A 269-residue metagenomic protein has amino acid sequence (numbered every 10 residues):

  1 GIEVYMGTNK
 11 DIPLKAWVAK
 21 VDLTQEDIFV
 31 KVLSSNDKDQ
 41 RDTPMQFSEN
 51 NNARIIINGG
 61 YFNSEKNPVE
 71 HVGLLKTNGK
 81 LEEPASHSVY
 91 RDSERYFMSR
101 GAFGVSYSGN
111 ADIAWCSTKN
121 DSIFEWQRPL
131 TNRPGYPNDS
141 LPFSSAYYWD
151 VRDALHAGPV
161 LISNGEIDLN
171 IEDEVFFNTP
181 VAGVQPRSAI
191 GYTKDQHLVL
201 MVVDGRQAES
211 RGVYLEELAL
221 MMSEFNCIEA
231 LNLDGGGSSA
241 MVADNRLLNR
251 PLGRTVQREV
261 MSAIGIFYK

Functional and structural regions predicted by a protein language model:
G1-K119: Zymogen propeptides
P13-V18, R100, H156-G158, Q185-A189 (+1 more regions): Short glycine-rich loop/turn motifs
D22-Q25, E65, G104-N110, N120 (+4 more regions): Short acidic-glycine loop/turn motifs at beta-strand connectors
Q40-D42, S122-R128, P180-V181, E209-L215: A short, polar/proline- and glycine-enriched secondary-structure boundary/capping micro-motif
E49-P68, D139-H156, F225-G236: A short, charged
R54-N58, F103-G104, D112-A114, P159-L161 (+3 more regions): Structural recognition of the beta-strand scaffold that forms the well-ordered cores of secreted hydrolase catalytic
K66-R91, N170-E229, L233, S238-K269: Conserved, well-ordered active-site substructure
N67-E172, T179: Active-site-adjacent helix-turn-beta-strand microarchitecture at beta-sheet edges that either contains or buttresses
